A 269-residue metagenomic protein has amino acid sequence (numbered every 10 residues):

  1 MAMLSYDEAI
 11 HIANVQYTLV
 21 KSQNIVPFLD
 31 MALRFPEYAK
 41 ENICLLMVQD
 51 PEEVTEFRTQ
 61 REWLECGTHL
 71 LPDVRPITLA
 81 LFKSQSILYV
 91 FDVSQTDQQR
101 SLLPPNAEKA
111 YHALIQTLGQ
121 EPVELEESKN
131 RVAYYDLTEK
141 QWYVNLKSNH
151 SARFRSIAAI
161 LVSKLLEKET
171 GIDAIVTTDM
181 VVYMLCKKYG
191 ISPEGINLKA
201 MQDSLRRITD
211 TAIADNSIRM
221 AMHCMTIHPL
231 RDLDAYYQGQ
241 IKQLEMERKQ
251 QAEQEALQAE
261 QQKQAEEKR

Functional and structural regions predicted by a protein language model:
M1-R269: N-terminal accessory/interface modules of nucleic-acid-binding and processing proteins
